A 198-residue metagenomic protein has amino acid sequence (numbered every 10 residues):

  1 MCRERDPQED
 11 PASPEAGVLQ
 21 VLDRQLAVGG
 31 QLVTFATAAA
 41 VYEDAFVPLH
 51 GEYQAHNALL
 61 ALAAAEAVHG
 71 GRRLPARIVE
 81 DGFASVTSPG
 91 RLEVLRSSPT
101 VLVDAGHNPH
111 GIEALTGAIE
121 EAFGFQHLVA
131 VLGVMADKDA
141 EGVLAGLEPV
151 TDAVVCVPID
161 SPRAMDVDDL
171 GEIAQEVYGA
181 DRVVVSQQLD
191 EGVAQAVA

Functional and structural regions predicted by a protein language model:
M1, Q8-D10, V28-T34, T100-L102 (+2 more regions): C-terminal helical cap/extension that packs against the catalytic core of soluble nucleotide-cofactor enzymes
M1-L26, V47-G51, I78-S85, E93 (+4 more regions): Beta-strand->loop->alpha-helix junctions that form or flank phosphate-binding loops in nucleotide-handling enzymes
V33-A153: Nucleotide phosphate-binding/pyrophosphate-handling subdomain across enzymes that bind or process nucleotide phosphates
